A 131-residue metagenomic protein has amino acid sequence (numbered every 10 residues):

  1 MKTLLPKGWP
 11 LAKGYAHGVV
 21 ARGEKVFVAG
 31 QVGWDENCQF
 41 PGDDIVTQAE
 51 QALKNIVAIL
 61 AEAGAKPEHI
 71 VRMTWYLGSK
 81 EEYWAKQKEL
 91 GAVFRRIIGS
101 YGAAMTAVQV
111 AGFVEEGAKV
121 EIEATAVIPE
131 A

Functional and structural regions predicted by a protein language model:
M1-V71, L77-A131: N-terminal presequence-like segments and the immediate start of the first folded domain
